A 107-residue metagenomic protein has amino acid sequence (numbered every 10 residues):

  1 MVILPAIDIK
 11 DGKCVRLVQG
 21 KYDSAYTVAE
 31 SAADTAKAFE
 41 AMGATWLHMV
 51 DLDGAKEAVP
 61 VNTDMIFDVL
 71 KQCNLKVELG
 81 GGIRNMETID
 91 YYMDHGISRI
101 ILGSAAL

Functional and structural regions predicted by a protein language model:
M1-L75, I83-E87, D94, L107: Conserved N-terminal beta1-alpha1 strand-loop-helix module at the mouth
T45, S98, G103: Short acidic/polar active-site loop segments enriched in Thr and Asp
G80-G81, G103-A105: Short beta->alpha connector loops at strand-helix junctions that form conserved, small/polar/Pro-enriched
